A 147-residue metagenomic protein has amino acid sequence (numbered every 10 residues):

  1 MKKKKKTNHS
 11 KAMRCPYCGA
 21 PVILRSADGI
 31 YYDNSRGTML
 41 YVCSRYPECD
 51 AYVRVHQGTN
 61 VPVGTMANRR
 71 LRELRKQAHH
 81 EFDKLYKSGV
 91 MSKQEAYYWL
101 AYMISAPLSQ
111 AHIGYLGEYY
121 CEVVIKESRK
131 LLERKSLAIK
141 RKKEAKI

Functional and structural regions predicted by a protein language model:
M1-K11, D33-G37: Short, flexible, mixed-charge glycine/proline-rich loop motifs that serve as phosphate/nucleic-acid-contacting
H9, V22-R25: Charge-dense, helix-prone N-terminal extensions
L24-G29, V53-N60: Short Cys/His-rich "knuckle" micro-motifs
Y32-V55: Cysteine-rich micro-motifs
G58-Q94: Extended interfacial segments that mediate partner engagement and assembly in macromolecular machines
E81, S88-H112: Amphipathic protein-protein interaction modules
Q110-R129: Chromatin/DNA-recognition segments of nuclear transcriptional regulators
L131-I147: Long C-terminal interaction/binding lobes of large macromolecular proteins
